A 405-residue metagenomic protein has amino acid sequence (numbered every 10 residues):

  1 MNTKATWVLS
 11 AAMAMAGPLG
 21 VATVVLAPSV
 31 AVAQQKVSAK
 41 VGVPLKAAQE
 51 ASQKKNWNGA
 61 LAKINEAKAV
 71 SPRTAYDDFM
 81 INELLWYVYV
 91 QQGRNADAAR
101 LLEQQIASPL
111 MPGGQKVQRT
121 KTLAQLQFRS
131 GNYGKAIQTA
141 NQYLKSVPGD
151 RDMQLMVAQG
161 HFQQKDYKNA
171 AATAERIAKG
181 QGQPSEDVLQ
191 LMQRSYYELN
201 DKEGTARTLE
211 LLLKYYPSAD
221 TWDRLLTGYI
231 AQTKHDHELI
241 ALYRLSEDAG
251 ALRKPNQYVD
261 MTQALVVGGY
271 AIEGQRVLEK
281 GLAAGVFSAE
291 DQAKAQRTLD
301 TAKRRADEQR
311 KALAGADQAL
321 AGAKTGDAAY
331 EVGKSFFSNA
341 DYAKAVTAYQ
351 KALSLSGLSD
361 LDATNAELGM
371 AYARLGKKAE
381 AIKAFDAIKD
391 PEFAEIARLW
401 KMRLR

Functional and structural regions predicted by a protein language model:
N2, T6-L9, M13-M15, L19-E103 (+3 more regions): N-terminal leader/linker segments that initiate helical-solenoid repeat arrays
A5, G17-V37, K254-Q257, Q263-R310: Long, contiguous interaction/recruitment modules in multidomain scaffold/adaptor proteins
V37-K46, A75-N82, P112-T122, S146-M156 (+11 more regions): Generic helix N-cap/helix-start motif at coil->alpha-helix transitions
A51, Y89, Q127, H161 (+6 more regions): Residue at a conserved register position within TPR or TPR-like alpha-solenoid repeats
K54, Q92, S130, Q164 (+5 more regions): Structural motif corresponding to the intra-repeat A-B loop/turn of tetratricopeptide repeats
I64-E66, A96-I106, Y133-L144, N169-K179 (+6 more regions): Alpha-helical repeat scaffolds
Q92-M156: Surface-exposed, polar helix/loop patches in the mature regions of secreted/periplasmic/lumenal proteins that form
K324-R405: C-terminal soluble interaction/assembly domains
